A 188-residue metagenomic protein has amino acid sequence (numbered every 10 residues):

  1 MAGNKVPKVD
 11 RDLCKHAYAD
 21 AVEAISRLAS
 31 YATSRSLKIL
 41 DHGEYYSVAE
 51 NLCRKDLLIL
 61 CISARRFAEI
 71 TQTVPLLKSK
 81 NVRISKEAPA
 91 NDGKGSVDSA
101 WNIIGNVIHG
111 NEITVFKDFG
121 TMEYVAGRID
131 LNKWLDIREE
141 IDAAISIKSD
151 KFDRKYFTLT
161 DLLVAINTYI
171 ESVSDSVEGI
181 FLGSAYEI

Functional and structural regions predicted by a protein language model:
A2-K55, T73-I188: Acidic, Ser/Thr/Gly/Pro-rich intrinsically disordered interaction regions
K55-R66, N106: Short, hydrophobic/amphipathic alpha-helical patches that form generic packing surfaces within helical domains
R66-T73: Juxtamembrane helix-break-helix junctions at the cytosolic face of small multi-pass alpha-helical membrane proteins
